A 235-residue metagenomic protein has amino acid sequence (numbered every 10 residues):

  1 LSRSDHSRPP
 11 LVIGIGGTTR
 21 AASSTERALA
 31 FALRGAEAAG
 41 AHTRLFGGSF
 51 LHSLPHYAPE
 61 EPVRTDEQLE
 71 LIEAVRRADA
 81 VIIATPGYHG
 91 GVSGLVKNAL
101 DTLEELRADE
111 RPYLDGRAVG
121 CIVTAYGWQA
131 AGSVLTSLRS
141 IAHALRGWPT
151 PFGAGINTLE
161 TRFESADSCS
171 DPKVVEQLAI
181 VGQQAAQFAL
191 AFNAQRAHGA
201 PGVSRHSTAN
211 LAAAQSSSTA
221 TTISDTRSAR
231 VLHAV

Functional and structural regions predicted by a protein language model:
L1-D109, S168-S216, A220-V235: N-terminal beta1-alpha1-beta2 submodule of the flavodoxin-like/Rossmannoid cofactor-binding fold
R44-H56, R111-Y113, L145-S165: Mobile beta-alpha loop/short-helix "lid" or hinge segments that flank ligand
D115-T158, K173-E176: Short, glycine-/small-residue-rich phosphate/pyrophosphate-handling segment
